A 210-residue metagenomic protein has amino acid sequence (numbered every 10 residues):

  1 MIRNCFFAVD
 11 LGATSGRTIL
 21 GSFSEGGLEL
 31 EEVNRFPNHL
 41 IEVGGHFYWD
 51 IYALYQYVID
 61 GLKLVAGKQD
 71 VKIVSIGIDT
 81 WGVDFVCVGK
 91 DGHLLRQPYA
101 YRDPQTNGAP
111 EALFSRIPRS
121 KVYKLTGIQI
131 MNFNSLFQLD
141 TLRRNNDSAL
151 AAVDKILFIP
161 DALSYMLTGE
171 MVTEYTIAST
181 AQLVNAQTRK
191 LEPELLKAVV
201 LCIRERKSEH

Functional and structural regions predicted by a protein language model:
M1-R96, K124, A152, K197 (+1 more regions): N-terminal glycine/serine-rich phosphate-binding loop of ATP-dependent small-molecule kinases, especially carbohydrate
L11-A13, V122-E209: Gly/Ser/Thr-rich active-site cleft segment
E42-G45, G108-A112, L183-N185: Short, charged, surface-exposed secondary-structure boundary motifs
L54, V58, T106, S135: Conserved donor sugar-nucleotide recognition element shared by glycan-biosynthetic enzymes
L64-D70, S115, R144, S148: Secondary-structure boundary motif
H93-L94, A112, R116-I117, K121: Hydrophobic or amphipathic alpha-helical targeting/insertion segments
Y99: Surface "functional belts" at beta-alpha junctions
D103: Carbohydrate-associated surface elements
